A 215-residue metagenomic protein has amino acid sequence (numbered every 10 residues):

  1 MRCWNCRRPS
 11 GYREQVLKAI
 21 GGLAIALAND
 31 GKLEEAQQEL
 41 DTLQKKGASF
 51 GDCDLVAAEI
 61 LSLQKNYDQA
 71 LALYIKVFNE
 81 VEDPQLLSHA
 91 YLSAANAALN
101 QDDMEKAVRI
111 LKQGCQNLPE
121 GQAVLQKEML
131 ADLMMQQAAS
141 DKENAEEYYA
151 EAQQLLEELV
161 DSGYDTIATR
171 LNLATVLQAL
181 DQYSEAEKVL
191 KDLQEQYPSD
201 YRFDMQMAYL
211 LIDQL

Functional and structural regions predicted by a protein language model:
M1-L215: Alpha-solenoid helical repeat scaffolds
